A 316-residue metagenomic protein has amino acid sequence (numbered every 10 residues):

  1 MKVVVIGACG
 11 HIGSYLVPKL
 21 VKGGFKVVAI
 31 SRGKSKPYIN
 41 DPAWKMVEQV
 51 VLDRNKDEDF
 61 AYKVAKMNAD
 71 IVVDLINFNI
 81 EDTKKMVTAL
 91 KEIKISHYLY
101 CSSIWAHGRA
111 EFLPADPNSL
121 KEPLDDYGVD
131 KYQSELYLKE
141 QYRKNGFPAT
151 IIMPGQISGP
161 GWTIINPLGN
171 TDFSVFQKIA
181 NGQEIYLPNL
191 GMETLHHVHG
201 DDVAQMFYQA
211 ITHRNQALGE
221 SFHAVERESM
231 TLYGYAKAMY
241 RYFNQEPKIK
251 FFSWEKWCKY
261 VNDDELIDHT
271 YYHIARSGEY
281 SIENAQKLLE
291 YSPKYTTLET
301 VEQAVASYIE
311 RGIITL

Functional and structural regions predicted by a protein language model:
V3-G23: N-terminal Rossmann NAD(P)H-binding glycine-rich loop of SDR-like oxidoreductase domains
K84-K144, A149-T150: Conserved Rossmann-fold NAD(P)-dependent oxidoreductase catalytic core, especially the SDR/UDP-sugar
T150-T171: Flexible, glycine-rich beta-alpha linker
V175-V198: A conserved pocket-lining segment of Rossmann-fold NAD(P)-dependent short-chain dehydrogenase/reductase
L187-E193, F222-S229, A238-Y240, I274 (+1 more regions): Glycine-rich Rossmann NAD(P)(H)-binding loop
G200, K259-S292: Conserved C-terminal active-site "lid" loop/helix of NAD(P)H-dependent oxidoreductases that clamps the redox cofactor
Q209-H269, V305, T315-L316: Mid/C-terminal beta-alpha module of Rossmann-like enzyme folds, strongest in SDR-family dehydrogenases/epimerases
Y295-L316: Amphipathic terminal alpha-helices
